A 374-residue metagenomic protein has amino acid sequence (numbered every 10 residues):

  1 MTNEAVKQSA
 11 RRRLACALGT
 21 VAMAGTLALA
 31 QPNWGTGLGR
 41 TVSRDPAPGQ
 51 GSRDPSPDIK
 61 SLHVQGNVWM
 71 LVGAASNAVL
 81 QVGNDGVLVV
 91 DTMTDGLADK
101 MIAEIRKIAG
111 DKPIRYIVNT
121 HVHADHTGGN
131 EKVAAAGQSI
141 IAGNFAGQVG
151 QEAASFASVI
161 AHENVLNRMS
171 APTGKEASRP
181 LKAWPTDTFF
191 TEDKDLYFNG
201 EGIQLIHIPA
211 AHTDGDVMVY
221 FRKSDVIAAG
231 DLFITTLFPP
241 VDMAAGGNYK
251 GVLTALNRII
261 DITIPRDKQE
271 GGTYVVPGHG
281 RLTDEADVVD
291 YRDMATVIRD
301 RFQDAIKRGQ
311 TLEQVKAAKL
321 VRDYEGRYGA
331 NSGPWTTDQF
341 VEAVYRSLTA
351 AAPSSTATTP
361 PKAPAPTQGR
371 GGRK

Functional and structural regions predicted by a protein language model:
E4, A28-G49, I140-A142, P265-G272 (+1 more regions): Accessory terminal helices/loops
E4-L18: Bacterial N-terminal signal peptides that target proteins for export
T20, T26-D85: Zn-dependent metallo-beta-lactamase
K60-K112, V217-G230: Conserved beta-strand hairpin/beta-sheet module of binuclear metal-dependent hydrolase folds, prominently
S61, N84-L88, G96-V149, S155-A157: Active-site metal-binding motif and surrounding structural segment of the metallo-beta-lactamase
H63, G150-I208, T213-D214, R222-K223 (+2 more regions): Metallo-beta-lactamase
N67, Q81, D91, I105 (+10 more regions): Divalent metal-coordination and catalytic microenvironments
G86-V87, T94-G96, D195, G202 (+1 more regions): Metallo-beta-lactamase
